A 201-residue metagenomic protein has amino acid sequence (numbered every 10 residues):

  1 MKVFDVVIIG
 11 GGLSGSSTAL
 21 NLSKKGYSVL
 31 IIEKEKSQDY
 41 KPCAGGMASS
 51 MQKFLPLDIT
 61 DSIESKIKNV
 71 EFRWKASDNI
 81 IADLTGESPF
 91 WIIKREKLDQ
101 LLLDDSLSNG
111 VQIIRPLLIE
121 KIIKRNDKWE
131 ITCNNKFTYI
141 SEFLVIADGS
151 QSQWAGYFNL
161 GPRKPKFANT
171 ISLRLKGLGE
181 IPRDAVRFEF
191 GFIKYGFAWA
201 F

Functional and structural regions predicted by a protein language model:
M1-S14, L30: Beta1/beta-strand and adjacent pyrophosphate-binding region of the FAD-binding site in flavoprotein oxidoreductases
F4, G26, S141-E142: Short, well-ordered alpha-helix to beta-strand connector turns
V7, L20-P42: Glycine-rich FAD pyrophosphate-binding loop
G11, N21, D105-F201: Predominantly flavin-linked oxidoreductase catalytic cores and closely associated redox partners
S14, S37, Q151: Conserved Rossmann-like nucleotide-cofactor binding loop
E35-F72, A76: N-terminal FAD cofactor-binding segment of flavoenzymes
L84-D105: Short beta-strand to alpha-helix junction loop
